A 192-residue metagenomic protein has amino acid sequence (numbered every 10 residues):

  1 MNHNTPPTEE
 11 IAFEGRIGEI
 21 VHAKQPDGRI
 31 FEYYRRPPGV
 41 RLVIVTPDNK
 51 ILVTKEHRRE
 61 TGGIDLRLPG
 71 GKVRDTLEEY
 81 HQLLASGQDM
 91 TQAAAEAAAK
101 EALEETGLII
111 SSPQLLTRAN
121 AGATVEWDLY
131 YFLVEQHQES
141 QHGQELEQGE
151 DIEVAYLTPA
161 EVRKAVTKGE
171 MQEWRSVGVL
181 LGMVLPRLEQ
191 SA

Functional and structural regions predicted by a protein language model:
M1-N2: Short Lys/Arg-enriched alpha/beta "domain-start" segment
P6, I64, G70-G71, A123-T124 (+2 more regions): Nudix hydrolase/Nudix homology domain
P6-D48, E56: Acidic, metal-coordinating catalytic segment for phosphate/diphosphate chemistry, firing primarily on the Nudix
A12-R16, R59, R118-L129: Acidic pyrophosphate-coordinating catalytic loop
A23-R29, G122-Q141, A155: Active-site-adjacent beta-strand/loop module that shapes the phosphate/pyrophosphate-binding cleft
Y34-R36, R41-K100, Q148: Conserved Nudix-box catalytic region and its N-terminal flanking loop in Nudix hydrolases and closely related
I44, V53, L133-V134, Y156: Conserved hydrophobic "DFG−1" position in protein kinase catalytic cores
I109-L116: A short coil-to-beta-strand element that immediately follows conserved catalytic motifs
